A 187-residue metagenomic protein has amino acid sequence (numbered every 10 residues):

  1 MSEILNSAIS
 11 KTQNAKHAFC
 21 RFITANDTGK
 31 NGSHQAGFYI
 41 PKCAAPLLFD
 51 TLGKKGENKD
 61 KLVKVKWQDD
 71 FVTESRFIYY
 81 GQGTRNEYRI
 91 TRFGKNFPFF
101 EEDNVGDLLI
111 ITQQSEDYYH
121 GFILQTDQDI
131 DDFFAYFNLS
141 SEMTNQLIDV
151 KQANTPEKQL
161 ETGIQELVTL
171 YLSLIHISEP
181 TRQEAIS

Functional and structural regions predicted by a protein language model:
S2-N138: Acidic, low-complexity intrinsically disordered regions
D127-K158: Short peripheral tails and domain-boundary helices/loops at the edges of structured domains
N154-V168: Leucine-rich, amphipathic alpha-helical/linker segments
I175-I186: Single conserved hydrophobic/aromatic residue that forms the stacking wall/gate of nucleotide- or nucleobase-binding
